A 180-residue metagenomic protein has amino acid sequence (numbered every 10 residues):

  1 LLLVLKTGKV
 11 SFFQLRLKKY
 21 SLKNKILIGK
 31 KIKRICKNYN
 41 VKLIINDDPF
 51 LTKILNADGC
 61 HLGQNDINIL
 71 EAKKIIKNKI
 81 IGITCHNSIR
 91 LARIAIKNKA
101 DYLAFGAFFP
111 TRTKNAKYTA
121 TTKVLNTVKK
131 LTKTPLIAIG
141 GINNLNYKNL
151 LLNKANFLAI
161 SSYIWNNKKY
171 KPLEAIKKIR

Functional and structural regions predicted by a protein language model:
L3-R16, N98: Catalytic domains of carbohydrate-active enzymes, especially glycoside hydrolases
V4, L43-D58, A72, N87-K99 (+3 more regions): Catalytic cores of alpha/beta
F12-I75: N-terminal active-site wall of soluble small-molecule enzyme domains
F12-Q14, I44, H61, G82 (+2 more regions): Conserved beta-strand positions in the central sheet of alpha/beta enzyme cores
L17, Q64, C85-N87, A107-F108 (+2 more regions): Short secondary-structure boundary segments
I26-I45, E71-S88, A116-N144, K178-I179: Alpha-helix-loop-beta-strand connector modules within alpha/beta enzyme cores
L62-A72, A104-A116, Y147-I179: Glycine-rich phosphate-binding active-site loops on the catalytic face of alpha/beta enzymes
G82, H86-K114: Histidine/lysine/aspartate-rich catalytic loop segments that bind and position anionic ligands
